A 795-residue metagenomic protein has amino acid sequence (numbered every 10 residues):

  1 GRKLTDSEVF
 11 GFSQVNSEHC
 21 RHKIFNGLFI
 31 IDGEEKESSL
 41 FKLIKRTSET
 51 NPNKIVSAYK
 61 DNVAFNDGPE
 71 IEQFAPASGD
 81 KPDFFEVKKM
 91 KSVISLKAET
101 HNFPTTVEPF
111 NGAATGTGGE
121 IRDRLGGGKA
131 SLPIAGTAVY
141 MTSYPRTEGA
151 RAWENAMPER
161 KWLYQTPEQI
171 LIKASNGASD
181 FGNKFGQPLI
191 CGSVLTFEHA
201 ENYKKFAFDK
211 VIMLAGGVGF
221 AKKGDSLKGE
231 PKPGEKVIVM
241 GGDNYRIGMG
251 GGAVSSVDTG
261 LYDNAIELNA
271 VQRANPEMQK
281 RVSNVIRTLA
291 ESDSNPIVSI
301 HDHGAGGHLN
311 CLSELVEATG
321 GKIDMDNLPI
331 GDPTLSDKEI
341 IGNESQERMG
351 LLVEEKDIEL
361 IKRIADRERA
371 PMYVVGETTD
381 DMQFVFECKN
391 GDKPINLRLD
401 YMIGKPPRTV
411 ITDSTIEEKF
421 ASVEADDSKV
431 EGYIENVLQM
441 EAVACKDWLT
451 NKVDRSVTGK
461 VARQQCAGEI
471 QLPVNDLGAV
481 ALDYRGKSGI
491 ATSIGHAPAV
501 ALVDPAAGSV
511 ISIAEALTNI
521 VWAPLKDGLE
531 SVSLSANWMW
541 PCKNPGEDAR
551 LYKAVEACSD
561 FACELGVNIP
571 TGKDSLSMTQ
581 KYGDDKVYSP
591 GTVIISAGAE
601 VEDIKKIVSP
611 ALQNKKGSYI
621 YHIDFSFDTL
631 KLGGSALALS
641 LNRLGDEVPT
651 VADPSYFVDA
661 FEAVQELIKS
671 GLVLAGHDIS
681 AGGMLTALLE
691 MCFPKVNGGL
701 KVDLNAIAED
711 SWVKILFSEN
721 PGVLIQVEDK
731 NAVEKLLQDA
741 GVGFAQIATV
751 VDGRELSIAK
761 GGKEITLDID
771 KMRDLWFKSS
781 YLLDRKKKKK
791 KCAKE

Functional and structural regions predicted by a protein language model:
G1-E795: Glycine/proline-enriched, intrinsically flexible loops and inter-domain linkers
